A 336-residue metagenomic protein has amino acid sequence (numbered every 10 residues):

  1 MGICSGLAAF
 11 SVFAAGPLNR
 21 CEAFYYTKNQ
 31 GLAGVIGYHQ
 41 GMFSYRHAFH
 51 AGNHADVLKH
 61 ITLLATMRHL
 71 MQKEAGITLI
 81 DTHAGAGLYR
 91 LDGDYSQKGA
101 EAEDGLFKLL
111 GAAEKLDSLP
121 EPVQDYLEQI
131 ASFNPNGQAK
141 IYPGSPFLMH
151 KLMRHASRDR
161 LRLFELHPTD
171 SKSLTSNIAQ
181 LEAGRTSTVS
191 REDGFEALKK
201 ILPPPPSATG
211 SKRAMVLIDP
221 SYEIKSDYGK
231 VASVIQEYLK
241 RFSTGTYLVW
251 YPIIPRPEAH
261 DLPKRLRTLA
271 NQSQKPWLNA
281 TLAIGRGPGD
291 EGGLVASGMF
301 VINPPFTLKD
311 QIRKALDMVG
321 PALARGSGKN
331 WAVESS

Functional and structural regions predicted by a protein language model:
S5-G6, V12, N303: Compositionally biased regions
S11-A15, G34: Compositionally biased low-complexity segments, especially N-terminal hydrophobic helices that form the hydrophobic
S11-V12, Y25-T27: Short terminal hydrophobic/aromatic SLiMs and anchors at protein ends
P17, A23-Y25: Short, low-complexity, intrinsically disordered N-terminal modules that encode targeting/processing signals
Y26, Q30-S336: Class I S-adenosyl-L-methionine-dependent methyltransferase catalytic core
